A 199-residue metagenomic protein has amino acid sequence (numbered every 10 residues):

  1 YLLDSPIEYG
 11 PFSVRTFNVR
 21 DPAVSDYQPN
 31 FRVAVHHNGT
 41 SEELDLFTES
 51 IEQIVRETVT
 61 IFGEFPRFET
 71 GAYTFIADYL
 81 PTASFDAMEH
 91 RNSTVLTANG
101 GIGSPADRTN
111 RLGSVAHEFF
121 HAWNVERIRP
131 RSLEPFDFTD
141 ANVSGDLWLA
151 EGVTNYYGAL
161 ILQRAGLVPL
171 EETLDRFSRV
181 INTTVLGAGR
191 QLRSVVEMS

Functional and structural regions predicted by a protein language model:
Y1-R56, T60-F68, L80-D86: Non-catalytic architectural context of zinc metalloproteases
D26-Q28, T70, E89-S93, L149: Short, solvent-exposed loop/turn segments at the edges of secondary structure
T58, S93-L186: Zinc-dependent metallopeptidase catalytic helix centered on the HExxH motif and its immediate flanking segment
E64-T74, A165-L174: Surface-exposed patches in mature extracellular/periplasmic domains of secreted proteins
R67-F68, R129-T139, Q191-V196: Glycine- and aromatic-rich loop/turn segments at beta-sheet edges
G71-T82, E126-I128, F177: Short, solvent-exposed turn/loop segments enriched in Gly/Ser/Thr/Pro and often Arg
S84-E89, D146: Short glycine-biased active-site loop of nucleotidyltransferases that positions the nucleotide triphosphate and helps
V180-S199: Pan-zinc metallopeptidase signature
